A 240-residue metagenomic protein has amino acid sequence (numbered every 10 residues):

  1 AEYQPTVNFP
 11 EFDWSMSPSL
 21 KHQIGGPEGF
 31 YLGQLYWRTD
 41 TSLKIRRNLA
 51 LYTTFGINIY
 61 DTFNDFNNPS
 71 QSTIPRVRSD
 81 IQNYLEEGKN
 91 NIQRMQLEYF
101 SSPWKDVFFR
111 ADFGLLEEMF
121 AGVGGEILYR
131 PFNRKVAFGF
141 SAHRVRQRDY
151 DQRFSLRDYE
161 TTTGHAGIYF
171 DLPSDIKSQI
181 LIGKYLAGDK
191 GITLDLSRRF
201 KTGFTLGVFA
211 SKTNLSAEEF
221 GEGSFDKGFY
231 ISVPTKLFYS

Functional and structural regions predicted by a protein language model:
A1-L97, S101, R157: Outer-membrane beta-barrel initiation region
W14-G26, L51-T53, Q82-N83, K105-L116 (+3 more regions): Transmembrane beta-strand segments that form the barrel wall of outer-membrane beta-barrel proteins
G33, T41-L49, S101-K105, L115-M119 (+6 more regions): Outer-membrane beta-barrel strand-turn architecture
Q34-Y36, I92-R94, F120-G122, T161-T163 (+2 more regions): Transmembrane beta-barrel architecture of outer-membrane proteins
W37-L43, L97-S101, G125-Y129, A166-F170 (+2 more regions): Residues on the lipid-exposed face of transmembrane beta-strands in outer-membrane beta-barrel proteins
I59-G88, F140-D171, L181-T193, S197-R199 (+1 more regions): Outer-membrane beta-barrel translocator/channel fold
Q82-L128: Charged/polar interaction segments and conserved charged motifs
